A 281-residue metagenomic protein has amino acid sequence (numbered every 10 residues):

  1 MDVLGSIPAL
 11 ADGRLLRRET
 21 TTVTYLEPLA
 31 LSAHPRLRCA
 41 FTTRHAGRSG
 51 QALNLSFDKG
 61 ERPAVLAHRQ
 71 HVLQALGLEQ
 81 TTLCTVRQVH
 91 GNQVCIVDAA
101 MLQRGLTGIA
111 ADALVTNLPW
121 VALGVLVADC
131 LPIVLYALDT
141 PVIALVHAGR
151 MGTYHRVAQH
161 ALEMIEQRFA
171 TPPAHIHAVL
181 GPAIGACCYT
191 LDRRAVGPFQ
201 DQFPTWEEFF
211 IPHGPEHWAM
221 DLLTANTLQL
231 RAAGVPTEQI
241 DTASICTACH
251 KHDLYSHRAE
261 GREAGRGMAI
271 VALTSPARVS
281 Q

Functional and structural regions predicted by a protein language model:
M1-Q281: Active-site microenvironment for binding and transforming phosphate-containing groups
